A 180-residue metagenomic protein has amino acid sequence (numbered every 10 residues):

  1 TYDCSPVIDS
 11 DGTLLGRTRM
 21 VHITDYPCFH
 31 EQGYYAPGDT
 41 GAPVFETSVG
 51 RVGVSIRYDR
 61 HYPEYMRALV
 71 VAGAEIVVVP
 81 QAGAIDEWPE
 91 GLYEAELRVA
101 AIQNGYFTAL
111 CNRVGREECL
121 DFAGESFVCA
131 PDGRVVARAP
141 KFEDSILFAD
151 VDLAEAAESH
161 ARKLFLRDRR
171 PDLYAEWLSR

Functional and structural regions predicted by a protein language model:
T1-E75, I85-V99, A161-F165: Active-site catalytic loop in hydrolytic enzyme cores
C4-V7, P43, S126-V128, I146-A149: Short beta-strand scaffold segments in enzyme catalytic cores
T13-G16, R134-V136, A156-E158: Short helix-loop capping/hinge motifs at secondary-structure junctions, enriched in acidic/polar residues
T18, F45, C111, A139 (+1 more regions): Hydrophobic residues at beta-strand termini and immediately following loops that shape nucleotide-binding pockets
R51, R60-I146: CN hydrolase (nitrilase-like) catalytic-core segments centered on the catalytic cysteine and neighboring Lys/Glu
R57, V79, E94-E96, L173-R180: Non-catalytic interaction/Regulatory regions outside core domains
A130, E143, D150-D152, A156-E158: Structured C-terminal cap/extension of enzyme domains
E155-R180: A conserved C-terminal secondary-structure "cap"
